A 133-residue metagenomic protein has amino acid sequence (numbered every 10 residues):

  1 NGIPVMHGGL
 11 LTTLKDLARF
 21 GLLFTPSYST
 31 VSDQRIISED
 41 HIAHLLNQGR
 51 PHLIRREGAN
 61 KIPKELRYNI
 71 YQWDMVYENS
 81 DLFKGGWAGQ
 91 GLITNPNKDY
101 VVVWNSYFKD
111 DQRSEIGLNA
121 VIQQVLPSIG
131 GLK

Functional and structural regions predicted by a protein language model:
N1-M6: Flexible glycine/proline-enriched surface loops and loop-helix/loop-strand junctions
G8-S29, Q90-S106: Active-site-proximal alpha-helical segments within enzyme catalytic domains
T13-L17, S38-H41, V121: Stable alpha-helical elements in mature extracytoplasmic
A18-T25, I42-L46, Y71-D74, L126: Non-transmembrane alpha-helical segments in soluble domains of secreted/periplasmic/extracellular proteins
Y28-S38: Structural helix-adjacent loops and short alpha-helical linkers that scaffold large soluble proteins
A43-V102: Active-site Gly/Thr loop motif
D81-K133: Structured C-terminal helix/loop/strand segments within mature extracytoplasmic catalytic/sensor domains
